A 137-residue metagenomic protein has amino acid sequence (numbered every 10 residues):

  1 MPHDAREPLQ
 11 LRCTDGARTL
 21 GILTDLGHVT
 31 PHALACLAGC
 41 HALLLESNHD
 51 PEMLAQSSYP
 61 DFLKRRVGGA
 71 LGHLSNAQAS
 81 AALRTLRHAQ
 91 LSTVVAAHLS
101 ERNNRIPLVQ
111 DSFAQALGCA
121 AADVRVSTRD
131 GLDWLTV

Functional and structural regions predicted by a protein language model:
M1-G39, L135-V137: Core dinuclear metal-dependent hydrolase active-site scaffold
P31-T128: Cap/insert and terminal regions of metallo-dependent hydrolase folds
S127-V137: A short, charged, Gly/Pro-tolerant segment at domain boundaries
